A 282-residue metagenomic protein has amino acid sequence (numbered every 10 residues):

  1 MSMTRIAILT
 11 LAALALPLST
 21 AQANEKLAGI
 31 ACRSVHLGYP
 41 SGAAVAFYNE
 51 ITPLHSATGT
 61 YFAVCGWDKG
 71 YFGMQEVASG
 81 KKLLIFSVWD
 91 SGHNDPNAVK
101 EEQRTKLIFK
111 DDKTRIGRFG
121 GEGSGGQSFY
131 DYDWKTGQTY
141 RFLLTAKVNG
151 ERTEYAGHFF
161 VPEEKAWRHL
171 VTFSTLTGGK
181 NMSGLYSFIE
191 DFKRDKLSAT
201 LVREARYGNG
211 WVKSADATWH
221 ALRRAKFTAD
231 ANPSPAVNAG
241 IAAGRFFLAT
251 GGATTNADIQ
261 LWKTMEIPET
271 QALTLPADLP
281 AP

Functional and structural regions predicted by a protein language model:
M1-I6: Positively charged n-region of N-terminal signal peptides that target proteins for export
A7-P17: Bacterial N-terminal signal peptides
S19-A23: Sec/Tat signal peptide C-region and signal peptidase I cleavage site
N24-T114, P268, A272-A281: Secretory/extracellular carbohydrate-interaction modules and structurally similar beta-sandwich "look-alikes"
V45-F47, P53-G70, M74, V212-A281: Beta-strand-rich cores of mature extracytoplasmic or soluble domains
F119-T139: Short, aromatic/His-centered strand-loop micro-motif at the edge of beta-sheets
W134-R168: Carbohydrate-binding surfaces in secreted/extracellular proteins
E154-T255: Aromatic sugar-binding interfaces of carbohydrate-active proteins
